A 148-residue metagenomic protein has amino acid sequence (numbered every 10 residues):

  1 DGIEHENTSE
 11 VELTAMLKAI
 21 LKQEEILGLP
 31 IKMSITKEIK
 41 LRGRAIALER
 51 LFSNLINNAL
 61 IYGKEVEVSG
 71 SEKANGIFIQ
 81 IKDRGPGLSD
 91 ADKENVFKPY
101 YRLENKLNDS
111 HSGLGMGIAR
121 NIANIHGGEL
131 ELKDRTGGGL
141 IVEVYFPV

Functional and structural regions predicted by a protein language model:
D1-E6, K40-G43: Conserved micro-motifs of the catalytic ATP-binding
S9-E25: Short beta-to-alpha transition helix within the HATPase_c
P30-R42: Conserved catalytic submotifs in the C-terminal HATPase_c
E65-N75: Short beta-strand/loop element within the Bergerat-fold HATPase_c
L88-Y100: Short conserved segment of the HATPase_c
M116-R120: Hydrophobic Leu site in an alpha-helix of the histidine kinase catalytic ATPase core
G127-G128: Conserved glycine-rich
